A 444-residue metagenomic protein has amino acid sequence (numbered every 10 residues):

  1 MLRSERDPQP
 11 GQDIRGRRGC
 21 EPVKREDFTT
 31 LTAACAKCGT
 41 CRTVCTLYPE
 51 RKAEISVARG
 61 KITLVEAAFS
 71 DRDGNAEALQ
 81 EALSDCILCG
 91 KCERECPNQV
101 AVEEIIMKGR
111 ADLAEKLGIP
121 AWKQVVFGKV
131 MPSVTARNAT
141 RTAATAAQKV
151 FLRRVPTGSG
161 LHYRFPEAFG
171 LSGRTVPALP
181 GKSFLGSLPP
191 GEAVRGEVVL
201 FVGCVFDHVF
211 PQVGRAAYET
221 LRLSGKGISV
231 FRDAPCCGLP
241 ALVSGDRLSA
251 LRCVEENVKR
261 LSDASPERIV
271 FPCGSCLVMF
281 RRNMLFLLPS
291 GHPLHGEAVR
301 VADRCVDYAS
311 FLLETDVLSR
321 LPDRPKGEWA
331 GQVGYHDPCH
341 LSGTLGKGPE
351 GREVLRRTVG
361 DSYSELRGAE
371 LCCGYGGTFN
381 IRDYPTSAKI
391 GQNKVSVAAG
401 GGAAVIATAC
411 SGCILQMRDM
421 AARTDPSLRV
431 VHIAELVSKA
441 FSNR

Functional and structural regions predicted by a protein language model:
M1-T30: Conserved glycine-rich FAD pyrophosphate-binding loop
R3, V102-R444: Iron-sulfur cluster-binding electron-transfer modules in prokaryotic oxidoreductases
C20-K37, E66-L88, W329, G334 (+3 more regions): Ferredoxin-like iron-sulfur electron-transfer modules
F28-T30, T46, K91, V199-G203 (+1 more regions): Glycine- and acidic
A33, K52-S56, A241-L248: Alpha-helix capping and helix-loop boundary segments enriched in small/acidic/polar residues
A36, T40-A67, Q80, D85-D112 (+2 more regions): Iron-sulfur cluster-binding cysteine motifs and their immediate structural context in ferredoxin-like electron-transfer
